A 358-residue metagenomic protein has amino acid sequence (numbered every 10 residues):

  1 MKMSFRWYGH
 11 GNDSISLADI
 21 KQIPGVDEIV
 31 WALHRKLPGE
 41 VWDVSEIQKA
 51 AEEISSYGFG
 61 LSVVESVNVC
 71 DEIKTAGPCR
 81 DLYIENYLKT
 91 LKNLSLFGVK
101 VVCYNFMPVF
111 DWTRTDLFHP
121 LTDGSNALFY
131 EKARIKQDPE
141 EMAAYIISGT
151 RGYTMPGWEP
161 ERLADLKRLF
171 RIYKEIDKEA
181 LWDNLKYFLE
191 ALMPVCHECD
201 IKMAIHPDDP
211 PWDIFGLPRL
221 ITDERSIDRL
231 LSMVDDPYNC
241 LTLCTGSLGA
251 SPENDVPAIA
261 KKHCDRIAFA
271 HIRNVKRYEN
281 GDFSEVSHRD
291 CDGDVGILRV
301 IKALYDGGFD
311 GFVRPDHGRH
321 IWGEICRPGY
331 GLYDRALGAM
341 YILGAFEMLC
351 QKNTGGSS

Functional and structural regions predicted by a protein language model:
M1-S4, G9-G11, L17, E52-S55 (+8 more regions): Histidine-acidic metal/acid-base catalytic patches
D13-S14, I23, V41-S62: Glycine-rich, positively charged N-terminal anion/phosphate-binding segment
S14-P38: N-terminal ordered "arm"
A32-Q48, F215: Glycine-rich, proline-tolerant flexible connector loops at the mouths of alpha/beta enzymes
H34-R35, N68, P108-V109, P210 (+1 more regions): Conserved beta-strand edge residues that scaffold enzyme active sites
V63-F97, V101-P120, K132-E141: Acidic/aromatic-lined carbohydrate-recognition and catalytic surfaces of CAZymes acting on diverse glycans
V109-W112, D116-N184: Extended, charge-rich helix/loop segments that form flexible, surface "patches" used to engage negatively charged
